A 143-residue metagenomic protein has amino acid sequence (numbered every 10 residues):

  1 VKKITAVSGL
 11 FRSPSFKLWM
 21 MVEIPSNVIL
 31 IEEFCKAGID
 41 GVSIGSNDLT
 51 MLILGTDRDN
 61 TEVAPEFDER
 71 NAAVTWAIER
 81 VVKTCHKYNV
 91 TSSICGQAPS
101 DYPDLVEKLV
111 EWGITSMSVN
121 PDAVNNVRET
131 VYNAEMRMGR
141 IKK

Functional and structural regions predicted by a protein language model:
V1-K143: Conserved alpha/beta-domain cores
